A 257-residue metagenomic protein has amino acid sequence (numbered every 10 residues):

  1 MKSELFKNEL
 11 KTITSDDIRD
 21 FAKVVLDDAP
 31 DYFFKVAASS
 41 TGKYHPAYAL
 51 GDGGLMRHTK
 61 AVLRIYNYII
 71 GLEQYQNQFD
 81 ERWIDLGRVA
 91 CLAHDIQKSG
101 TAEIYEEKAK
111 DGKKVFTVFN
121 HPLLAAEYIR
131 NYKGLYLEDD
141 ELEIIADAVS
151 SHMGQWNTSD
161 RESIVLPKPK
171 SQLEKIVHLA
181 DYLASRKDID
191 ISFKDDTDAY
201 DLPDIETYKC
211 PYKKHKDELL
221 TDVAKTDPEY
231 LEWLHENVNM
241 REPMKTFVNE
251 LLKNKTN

Functional and structural regions predicted by a protein language model:
M1-K108: Acidic/His-rich, divalent-metal-binding segments that scaffold phosphate/diphosphate chemistry
T14-S15, V149, D217: Extracellular/surface recognition and adhesion modules
H58, H94, H121-P122, H152-M153: Histidine-centered active-site/metal-ligand motif
L63, N67, L86, P122-A126 (+2 more regions): An amphipathic alpha-helix signature
Q78, G87-R88, L135-D196: Histidine/acidic-rich helix-loop-helix segments that form or flank divalent-metal centers in metalloenzyme catalytic
G100-Y105, D111, D160-R161, D188-I189: A short secondary-structure junction signal
K108-Y128: Divalent-cation-assisted or electrostatically stabilized phosphate/pyrophosphate-binding catalytic cores
D198-N257: Accessory DNA-engaging acidic/polar modules
